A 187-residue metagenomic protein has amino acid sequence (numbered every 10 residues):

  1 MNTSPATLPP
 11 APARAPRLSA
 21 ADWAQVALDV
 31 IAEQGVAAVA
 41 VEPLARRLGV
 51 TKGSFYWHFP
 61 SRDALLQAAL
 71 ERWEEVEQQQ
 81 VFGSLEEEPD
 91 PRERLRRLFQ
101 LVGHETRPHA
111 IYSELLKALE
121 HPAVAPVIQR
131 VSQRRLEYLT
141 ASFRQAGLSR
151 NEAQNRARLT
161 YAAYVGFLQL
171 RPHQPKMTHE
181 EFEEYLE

Functional and structural regions predicted by a protein language model:
M1-L18, L148: N-terminal intrinsically disordered/low-complexity leader segments
D22, V26-A68: Helix-turn-helix
V26-Q34, Q80, S84, E114 (+1 more regions): Solvent-exposed, amphipathic alpha-helical segments
R62, A69, W73-E77, P91 (+1 more regions): Hydrophobic/aromatic residues within well-ordered alpha-helical segments
A68, Q79-Y112, A157-T160: Hydrophobic alpha-helical connector segments
Q78, E105-H109, S113, P122-G147 (+2 more regions): Amphipathic alpha-helical packing segments from all-alpha helical-bundle domains
E105, A118, A163: Conserved catalytic core of Hanks-type protein kinase domains
A125, Q129, R144-E187: Hydrophobic/aromatic-rich alpha-helical bundle segments in the mid-to-C-terminal region
